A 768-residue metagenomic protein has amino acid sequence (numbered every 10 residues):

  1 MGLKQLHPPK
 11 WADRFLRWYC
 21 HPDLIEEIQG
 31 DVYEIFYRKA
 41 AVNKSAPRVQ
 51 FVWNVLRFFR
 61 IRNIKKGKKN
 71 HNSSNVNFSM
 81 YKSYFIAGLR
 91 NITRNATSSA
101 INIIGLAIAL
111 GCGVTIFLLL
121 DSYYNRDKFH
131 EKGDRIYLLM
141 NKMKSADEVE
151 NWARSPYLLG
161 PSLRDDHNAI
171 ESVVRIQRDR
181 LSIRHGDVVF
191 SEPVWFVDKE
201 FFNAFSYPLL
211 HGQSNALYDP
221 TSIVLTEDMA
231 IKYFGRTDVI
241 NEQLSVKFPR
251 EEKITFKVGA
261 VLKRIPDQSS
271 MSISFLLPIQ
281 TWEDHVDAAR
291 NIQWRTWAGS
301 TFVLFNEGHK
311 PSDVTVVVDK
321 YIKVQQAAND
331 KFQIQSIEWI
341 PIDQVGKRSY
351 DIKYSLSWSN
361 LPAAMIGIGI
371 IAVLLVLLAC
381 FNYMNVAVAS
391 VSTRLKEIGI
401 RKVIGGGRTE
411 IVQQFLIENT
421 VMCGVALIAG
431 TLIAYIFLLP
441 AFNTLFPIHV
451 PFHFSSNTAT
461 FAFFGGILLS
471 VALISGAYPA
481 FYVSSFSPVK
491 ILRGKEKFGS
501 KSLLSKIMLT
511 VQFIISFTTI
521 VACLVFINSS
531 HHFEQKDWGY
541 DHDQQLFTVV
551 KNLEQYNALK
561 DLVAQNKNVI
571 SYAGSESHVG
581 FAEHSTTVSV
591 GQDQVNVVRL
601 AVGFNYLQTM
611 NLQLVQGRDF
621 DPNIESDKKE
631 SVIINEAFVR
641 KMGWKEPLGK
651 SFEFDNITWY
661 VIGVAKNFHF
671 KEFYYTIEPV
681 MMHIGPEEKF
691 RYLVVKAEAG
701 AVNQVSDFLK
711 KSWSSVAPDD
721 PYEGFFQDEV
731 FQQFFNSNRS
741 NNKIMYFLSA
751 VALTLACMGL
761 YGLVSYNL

Functional and structural regions predicted by a protein language model:
M1-T93: Negatively charged linear elements and acidic catalytic determinants
E26, I116-S182, W294-F302, N306 (+5 more regions): Membrane-proximal extracellular/periplasmic loop immediately following the first transmembrane helix
E27, N91-Y124, S502-S529, Y540 (+1 more regions): Short, strongly hydrophobic transmembrane alpha-helices
F85, L89-T97, I101, G105 (+3 more regions): Intracellular coupling helices
T115-L118, E338, T420-F486, T518 (+1 more regions): Small-residue-rich transmembrane alpha-helices
Y124-G133, K144, S274-D287, S349-L356 (+3 more regions): Short juxtamembrane loops and helix-capping segments at transmembrane helix boundaries of multi-pass membrane proteins
D198-L210, T221-A363, D561-S737: Mid-to-C-terminal secondary-structure elements that act as membrane-proximal/extracytoplasmic interface segments
N360-A364, I448-I474, G499-V511, T548 (+1 more regions): Conserved transmembrane alpha-helices of multi-pass membrane proteins, especially helix-helix packing segments enriched
